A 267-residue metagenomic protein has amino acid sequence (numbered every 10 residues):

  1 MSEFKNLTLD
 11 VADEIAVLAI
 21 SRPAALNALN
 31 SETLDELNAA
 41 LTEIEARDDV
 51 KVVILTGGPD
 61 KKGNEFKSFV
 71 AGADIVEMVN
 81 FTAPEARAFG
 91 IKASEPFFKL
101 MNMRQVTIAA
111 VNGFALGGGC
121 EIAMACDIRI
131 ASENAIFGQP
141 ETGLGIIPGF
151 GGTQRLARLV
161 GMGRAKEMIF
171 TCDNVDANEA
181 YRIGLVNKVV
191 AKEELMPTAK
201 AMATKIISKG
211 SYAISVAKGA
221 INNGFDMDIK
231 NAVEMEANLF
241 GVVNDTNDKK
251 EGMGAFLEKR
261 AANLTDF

Functional and structural regions predicted by a protein language model:
M1-F4, G254-F267: Terminal low-complexity tails and localization/encapsulation signals of metabolic enzymes
M1-G58, P84, F98: Conserved CoA-thioester-binding segment of acyl-CoA-metabolizing enzymes
P23, I130-A135, A177, V186-E234 (+3 more regions): C-terminal long alpha-helix characteristic of the crotonase
T42, G57-P96, A115, D228: Glycine- (often His-adjacent) and acidic-residue-rich active-site loop that binds/positions the CoA thioester
E95-N102, A110, L116-F170, I183 (+2 more regions): CoA-thioester-processing core
